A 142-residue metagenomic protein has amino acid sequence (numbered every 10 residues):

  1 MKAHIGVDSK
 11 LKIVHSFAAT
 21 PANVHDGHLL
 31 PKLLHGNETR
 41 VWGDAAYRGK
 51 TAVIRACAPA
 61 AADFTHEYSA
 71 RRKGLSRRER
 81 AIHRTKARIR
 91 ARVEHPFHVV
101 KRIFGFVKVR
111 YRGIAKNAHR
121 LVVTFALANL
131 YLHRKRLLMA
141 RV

Functional and structural regions predicted by a protein language model:
M1-P59, H66, V122-A128, R136 (+1 more regions): Polybasic low-complexity intrinsically disordered regions
H35, T39-R40, A45-H119: Helix-centered, glycine/charged polyanion-binding patches within enzymatic domains that contact phosphate-containing
